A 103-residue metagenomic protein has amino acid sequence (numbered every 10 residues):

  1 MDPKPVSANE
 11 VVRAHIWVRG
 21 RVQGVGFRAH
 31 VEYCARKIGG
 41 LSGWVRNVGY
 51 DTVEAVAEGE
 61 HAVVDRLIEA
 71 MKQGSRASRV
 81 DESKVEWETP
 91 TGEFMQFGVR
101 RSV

Functional and structural regions predicted by a protein language model:
M1-V103: Intrinsically disordered, low-complexity, mixed-charge
